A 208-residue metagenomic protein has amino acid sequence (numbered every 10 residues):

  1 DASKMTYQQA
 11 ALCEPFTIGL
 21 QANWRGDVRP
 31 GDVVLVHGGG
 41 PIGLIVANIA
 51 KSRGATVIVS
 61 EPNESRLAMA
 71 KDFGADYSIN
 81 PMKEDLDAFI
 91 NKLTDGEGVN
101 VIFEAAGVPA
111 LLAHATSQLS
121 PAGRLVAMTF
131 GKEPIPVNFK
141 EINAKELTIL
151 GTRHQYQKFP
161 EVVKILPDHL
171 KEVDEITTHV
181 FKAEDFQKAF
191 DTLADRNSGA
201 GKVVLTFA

Functional and structural regions predicted by a protein language model:
A2-E84: Mid-domain Rossmann-like dinucleotide-binding core that forms the NAD(H)/NADP(H) cofactor-binding site
L20-D27, N91, P167, D191-A194: Generic structural signal for well-ordered alpha-helical scaffold segments
G26-V28, A68, F73-T148: Glycine-rich cofactor phosphate-binding loops and adjacent beta1-alpha1 units of small-molecule cofactor enzyme domains
R29, F73, E97, K171 (+2 more regions): Structured loop/turn residues at beta-strand edges in well-structured enzyme cores
L35, I58, R124-V126, L150 (+1 more regions): Structural detector of well-ordered beta-strand residues that form the stable sheet scaffold of enzyme domains
E61, T129, R153: Conserved acidic E/D residue at the C-terminus of a beta-strand in Rossmann-like folds
A113-S117, Y156-A208: C-terminal hydrophobic helical "lid"/dimerization subdomain of Rossmann-like NAD(P)H-dependent oxidoreductases
R124-V126, V137-I176: Rossmann-fold dehydrogenase core element
